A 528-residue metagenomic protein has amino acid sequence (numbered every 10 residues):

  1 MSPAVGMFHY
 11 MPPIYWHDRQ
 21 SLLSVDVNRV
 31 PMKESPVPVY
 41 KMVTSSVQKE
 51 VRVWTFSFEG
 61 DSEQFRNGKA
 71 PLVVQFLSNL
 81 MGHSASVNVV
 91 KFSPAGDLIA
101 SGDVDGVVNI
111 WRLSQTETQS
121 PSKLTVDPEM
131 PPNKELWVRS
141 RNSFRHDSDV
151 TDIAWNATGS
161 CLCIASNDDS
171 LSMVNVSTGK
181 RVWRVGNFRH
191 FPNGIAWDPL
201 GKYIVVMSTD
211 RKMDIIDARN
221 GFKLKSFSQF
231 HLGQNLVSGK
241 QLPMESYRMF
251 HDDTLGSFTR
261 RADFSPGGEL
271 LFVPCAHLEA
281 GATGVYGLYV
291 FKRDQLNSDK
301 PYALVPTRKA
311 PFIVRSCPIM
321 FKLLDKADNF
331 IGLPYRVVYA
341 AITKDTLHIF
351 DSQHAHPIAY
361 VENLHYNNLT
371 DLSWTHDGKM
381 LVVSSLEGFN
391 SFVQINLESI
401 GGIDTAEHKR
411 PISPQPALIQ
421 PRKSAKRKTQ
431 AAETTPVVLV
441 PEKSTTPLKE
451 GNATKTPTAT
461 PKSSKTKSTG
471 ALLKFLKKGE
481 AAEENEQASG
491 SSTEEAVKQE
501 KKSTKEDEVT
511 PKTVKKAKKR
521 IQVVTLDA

Functional and structural regions predicted by a protein language model:
M1-S166, S172-S177, V185-F188, D214 (+6 more regions): WD40 beta-propeller repeat fold
L200-V205, T209-D214: Contiguous mid-protein beta-loop-alpha structural module that forms a pocket-lining wall or clamp of enzyme active
R315, F321-L333, R410-A528: Long, intrinsically disordered, low-complexity acidic/Ser/Thr/Pro-rich regions that flank or link folded repeat-rich
H354-I358, Y366-N368, D377-V393, L397-G402 (+2 more regions): Eukaryotic nuclear macromolecular-assembly scaffolds and interaction domains used across chromosome biology and nuclear
